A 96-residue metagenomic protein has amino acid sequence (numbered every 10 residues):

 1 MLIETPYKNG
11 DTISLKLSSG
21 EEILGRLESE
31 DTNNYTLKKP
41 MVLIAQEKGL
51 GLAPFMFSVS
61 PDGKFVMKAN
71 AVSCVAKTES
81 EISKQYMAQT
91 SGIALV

Functional and structural regions predicted by a protein language model:
M1-V96: Conserved RNA-binding domains used in RNP assembly and mRNA/RNA metabolism
